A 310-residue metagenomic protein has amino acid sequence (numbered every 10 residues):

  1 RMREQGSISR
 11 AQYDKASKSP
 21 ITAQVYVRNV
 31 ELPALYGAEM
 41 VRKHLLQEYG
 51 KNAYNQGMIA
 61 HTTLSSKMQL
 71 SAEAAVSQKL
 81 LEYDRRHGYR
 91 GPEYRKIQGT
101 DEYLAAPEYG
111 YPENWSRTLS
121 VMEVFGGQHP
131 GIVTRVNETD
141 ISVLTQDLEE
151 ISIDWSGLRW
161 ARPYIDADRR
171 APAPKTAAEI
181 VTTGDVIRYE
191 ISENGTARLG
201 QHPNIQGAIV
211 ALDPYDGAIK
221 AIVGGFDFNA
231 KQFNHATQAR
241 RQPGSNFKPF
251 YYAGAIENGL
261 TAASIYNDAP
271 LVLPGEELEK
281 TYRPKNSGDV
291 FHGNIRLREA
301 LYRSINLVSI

Functional and structural regions predicted by a protein language model:
R1-D147, I310: Non-catalytic, structured segments within soluble enzyme domains
M2, A72, E138, D216-G217 (+2 more regions): Active-site SXXK
V27-P33, Y215, L260-I310: Conserved catalytic neighborhood of penicillin-recognizing serine enzymes
A34-N52, M58, G207-Q242, A253-G254: Active-site beta-strand/loop architecture of penicillin-binding DD-peptidases
L64, K96, H129-T145, G200-N229: A short, well-structured edge-of-sheet supersecondary motif
K79-E93, N114-Q128, A173-D213, E299-L301: Beta-lactamase-like hydrolase cores
L148-R170: A short macromolecule-binding patch
A167-A178, H202-G207, A230-F250, A263-A269: Short active-site loop at a secondary-structure junction that contains or immediately precedes the catalytic residue(s)
